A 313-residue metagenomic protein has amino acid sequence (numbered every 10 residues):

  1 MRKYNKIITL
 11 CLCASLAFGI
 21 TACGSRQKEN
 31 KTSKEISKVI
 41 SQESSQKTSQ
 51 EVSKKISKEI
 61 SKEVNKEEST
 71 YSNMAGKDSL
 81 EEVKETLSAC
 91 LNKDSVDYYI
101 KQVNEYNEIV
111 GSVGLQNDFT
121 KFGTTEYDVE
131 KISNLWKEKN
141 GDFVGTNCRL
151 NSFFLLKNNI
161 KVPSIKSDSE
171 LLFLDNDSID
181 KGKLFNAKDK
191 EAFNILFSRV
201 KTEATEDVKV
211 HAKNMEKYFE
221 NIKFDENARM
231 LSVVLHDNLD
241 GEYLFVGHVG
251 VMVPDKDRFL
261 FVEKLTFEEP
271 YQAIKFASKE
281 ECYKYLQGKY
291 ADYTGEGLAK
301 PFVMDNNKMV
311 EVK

Functional and structural regions predicted by a protein language model:
R2-Q27: Sec-dependent N-terminal signal peptides of Gram-positive bacterial secreted proteins and lipoproteins
C23-K31, I36, I40, V52 (+1 more regions): Cysteine-nucleophile amide-bond enzymes
